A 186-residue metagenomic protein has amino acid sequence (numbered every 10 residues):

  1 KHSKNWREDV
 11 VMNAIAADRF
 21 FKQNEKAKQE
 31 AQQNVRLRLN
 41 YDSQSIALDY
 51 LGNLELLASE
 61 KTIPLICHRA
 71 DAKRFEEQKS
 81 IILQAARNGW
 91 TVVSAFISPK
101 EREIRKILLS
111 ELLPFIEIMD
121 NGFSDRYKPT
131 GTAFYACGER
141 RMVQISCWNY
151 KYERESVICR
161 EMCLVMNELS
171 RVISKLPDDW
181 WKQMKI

Functional and structural regions predicted by a protein language model:
H2-I186: Glycine-biased, small-residue-rich flexible motifs in mid-sequence functional cores and linkers
